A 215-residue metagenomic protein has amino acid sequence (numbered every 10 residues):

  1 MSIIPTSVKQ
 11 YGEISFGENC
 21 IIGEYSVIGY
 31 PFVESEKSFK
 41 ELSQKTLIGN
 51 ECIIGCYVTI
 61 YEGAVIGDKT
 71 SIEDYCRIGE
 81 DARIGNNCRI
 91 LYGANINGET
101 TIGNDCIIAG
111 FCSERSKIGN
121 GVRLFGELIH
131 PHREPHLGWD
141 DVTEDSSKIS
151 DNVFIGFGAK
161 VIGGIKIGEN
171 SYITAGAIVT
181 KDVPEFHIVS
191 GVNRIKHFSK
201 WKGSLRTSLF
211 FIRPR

Functional and structural regions predicted by a protein language model:
M1-I3, G103-C106, E169: Short, hydrophobic/aromatic-rich segments at coil-to-beta transitions
M1-I3, L205-R215: Membrane-proximal basic amphipathic "stem/tether" segments
I4-P5, Q10: Low-complexity, small-hydrophobic/phenylalanine-enriched stretches that adopt extended beta/coil conformations used
Y11-G12, I21-I165, N193: Flexible, glycine/small-residue-enriched loop-and-beta-strand segment within the central core of proteins
P131, I162, T174, T180-K181 (+1 more regions): Conserved acidic donor-binding loop of glycosyltransferase catalytic domains
K166-V189: C-terminal/domain-terminus segments
E185-T207: Conserved beta-strand-loop-alpha-helix hinge in the C-terminal portion of ABC ATPase nucleotide-binding domains
